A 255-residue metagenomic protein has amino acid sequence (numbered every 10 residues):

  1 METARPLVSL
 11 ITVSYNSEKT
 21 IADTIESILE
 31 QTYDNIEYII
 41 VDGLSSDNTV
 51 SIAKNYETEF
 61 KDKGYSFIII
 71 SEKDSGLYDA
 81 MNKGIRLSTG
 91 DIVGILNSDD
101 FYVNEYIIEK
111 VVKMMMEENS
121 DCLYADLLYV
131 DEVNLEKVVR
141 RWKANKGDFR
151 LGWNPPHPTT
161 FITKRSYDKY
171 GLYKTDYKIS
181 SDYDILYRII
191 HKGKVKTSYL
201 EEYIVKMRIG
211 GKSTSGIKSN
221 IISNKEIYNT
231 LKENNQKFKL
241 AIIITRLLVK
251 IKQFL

Functional and structural regions predicted by a protein language model:
M1-E30: N-proximal low-complexity "stem/linker" segments adjacent to membrane-targeting elements
N35-L44, I70-S71: Short beta-strand/loop segment that forms part of the nucleotide-sugar
D42-S51, N97: A conserved acidic beta->alpha catalytic loop
N48, D79, D100-M114: Acidic donor-binding/catalytic loop of UDP-sugar-dependent glycosyltransferases, especially processive GT2
I70-S88: Glycine-rich, basic loop-to-helix element that forms the pyrophosphate-binding segment of sugar-nucleotide handling
V93: Short aromatic/hydrophobic "clamp" motif used to bind/position activated sugar donors
E105-K137: Conserved donor NDP-sugar-binding/catalytic core segment of glycosyltransferases
A125, V139-E226, T230: Conserved nucleotide-sugar donor-binding catalytic segment
